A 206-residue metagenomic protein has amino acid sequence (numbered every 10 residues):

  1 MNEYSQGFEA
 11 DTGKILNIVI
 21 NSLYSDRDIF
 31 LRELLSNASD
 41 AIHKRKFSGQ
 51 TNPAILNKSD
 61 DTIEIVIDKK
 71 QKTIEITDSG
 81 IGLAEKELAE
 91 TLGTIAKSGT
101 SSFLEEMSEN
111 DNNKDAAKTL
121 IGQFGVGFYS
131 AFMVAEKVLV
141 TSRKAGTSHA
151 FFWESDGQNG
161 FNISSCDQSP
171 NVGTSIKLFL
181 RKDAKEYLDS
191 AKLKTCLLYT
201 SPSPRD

Functional and structural regions predicted by a protein language model:
M1-K182, E186-Y187, T195: GHKL (Bergerat-fold) ATPase N-terminal catalytic module, capturing the glycine-rich phosphate-binding loop and acidic
Y199-D206: Conserved small/polar residues in nucleotide/adenosyl-binding loops
